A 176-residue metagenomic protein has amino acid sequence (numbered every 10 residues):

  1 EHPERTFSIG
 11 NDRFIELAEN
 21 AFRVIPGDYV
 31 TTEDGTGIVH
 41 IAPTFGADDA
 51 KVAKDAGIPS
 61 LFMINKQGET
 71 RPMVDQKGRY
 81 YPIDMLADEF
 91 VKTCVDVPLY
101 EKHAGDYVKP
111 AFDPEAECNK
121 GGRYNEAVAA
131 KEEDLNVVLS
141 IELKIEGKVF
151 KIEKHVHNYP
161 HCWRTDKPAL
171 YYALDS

Functional and structural regions predicted by a protein language model:
E1-S176: Non-cofactor substrate-recognition interfaces
